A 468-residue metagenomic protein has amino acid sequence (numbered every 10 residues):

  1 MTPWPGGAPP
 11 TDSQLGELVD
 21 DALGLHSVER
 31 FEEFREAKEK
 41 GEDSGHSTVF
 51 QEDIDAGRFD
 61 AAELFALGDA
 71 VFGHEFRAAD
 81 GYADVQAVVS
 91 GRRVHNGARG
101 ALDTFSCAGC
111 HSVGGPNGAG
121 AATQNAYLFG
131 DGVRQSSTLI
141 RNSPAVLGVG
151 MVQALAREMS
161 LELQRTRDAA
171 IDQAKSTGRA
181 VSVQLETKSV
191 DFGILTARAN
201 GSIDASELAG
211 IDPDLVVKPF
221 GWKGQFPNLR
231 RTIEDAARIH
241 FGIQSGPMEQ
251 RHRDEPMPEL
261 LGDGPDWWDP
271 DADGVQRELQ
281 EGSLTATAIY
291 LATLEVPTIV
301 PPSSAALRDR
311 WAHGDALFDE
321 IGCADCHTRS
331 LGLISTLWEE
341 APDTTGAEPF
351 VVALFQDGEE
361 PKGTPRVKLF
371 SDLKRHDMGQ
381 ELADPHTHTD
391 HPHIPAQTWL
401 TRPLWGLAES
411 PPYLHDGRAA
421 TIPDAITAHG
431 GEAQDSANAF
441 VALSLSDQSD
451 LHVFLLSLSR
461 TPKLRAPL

Functional and structural regions predicted by a protein language model:
M1-L468: Periplasmic c-type cytochrome electron-transfer domains
